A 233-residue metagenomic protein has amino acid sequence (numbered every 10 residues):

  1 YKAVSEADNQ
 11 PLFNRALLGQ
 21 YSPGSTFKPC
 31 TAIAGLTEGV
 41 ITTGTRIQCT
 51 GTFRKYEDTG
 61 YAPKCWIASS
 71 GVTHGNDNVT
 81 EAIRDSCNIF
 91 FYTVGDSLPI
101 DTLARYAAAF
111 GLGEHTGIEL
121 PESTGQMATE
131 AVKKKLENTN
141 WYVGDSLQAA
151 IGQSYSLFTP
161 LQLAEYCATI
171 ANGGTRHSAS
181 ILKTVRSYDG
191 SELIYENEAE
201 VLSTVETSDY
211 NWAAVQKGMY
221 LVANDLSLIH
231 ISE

Functional and structural regions predicted by a protein language model:
Y1-S25, C30-S232: Beta-lactam-recognizing serine transpeptidase/beta-lactamase-like catalytic domain environment
